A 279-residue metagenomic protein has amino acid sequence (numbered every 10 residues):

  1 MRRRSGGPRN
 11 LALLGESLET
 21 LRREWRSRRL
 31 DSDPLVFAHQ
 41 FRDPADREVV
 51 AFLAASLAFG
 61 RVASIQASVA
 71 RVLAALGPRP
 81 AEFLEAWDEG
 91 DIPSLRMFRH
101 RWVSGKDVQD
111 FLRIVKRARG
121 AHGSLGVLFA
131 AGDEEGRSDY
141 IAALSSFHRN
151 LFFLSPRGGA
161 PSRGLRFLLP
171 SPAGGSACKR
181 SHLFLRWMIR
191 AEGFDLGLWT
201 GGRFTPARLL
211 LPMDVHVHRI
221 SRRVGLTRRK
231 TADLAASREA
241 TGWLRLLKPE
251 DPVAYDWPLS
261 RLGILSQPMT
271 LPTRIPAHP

Functional and structural regions predicted by a protein language model:
M1-P279: HhH-family (HhH-GPD) DNA N-glycosylase catalytic core used in base-excision repair
